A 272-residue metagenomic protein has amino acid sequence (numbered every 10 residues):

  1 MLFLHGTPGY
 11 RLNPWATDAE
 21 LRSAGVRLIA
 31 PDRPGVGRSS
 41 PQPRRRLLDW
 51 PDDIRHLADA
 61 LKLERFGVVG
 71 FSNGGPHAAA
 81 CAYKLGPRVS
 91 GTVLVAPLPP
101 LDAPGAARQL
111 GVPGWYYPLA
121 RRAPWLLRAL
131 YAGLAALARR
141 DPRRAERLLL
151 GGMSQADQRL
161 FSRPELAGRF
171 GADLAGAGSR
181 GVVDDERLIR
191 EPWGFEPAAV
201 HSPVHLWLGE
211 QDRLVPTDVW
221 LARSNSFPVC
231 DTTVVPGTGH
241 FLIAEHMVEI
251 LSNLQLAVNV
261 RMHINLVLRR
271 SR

Functional and structural regions predicted by a protein language model:
G6-A19: The serine-hydrolase catalytic nucleophile loop
L21-P41: Conserved alpha/beta-hydrolase
L48-G67: Conserved acidic catalytic loop of the alpha/beta-hydrolase fold
E64-R108: Conserved hydrolase catalytic core segment
P113-F195: Alpha/beta-hydrolase
V200, L206-L208, D212: Short beta-strand/loop motif that positions the catalytic acidic residue of the alpha/beta-hydrolase fold
R213-V219: Conserved alpha/beta-hydrolase "acid-adjacent" motif
S226-R272: Catalytic active-site module of serine/aspartate enzymes centered on a nucleophile-bearing elbow/loop
